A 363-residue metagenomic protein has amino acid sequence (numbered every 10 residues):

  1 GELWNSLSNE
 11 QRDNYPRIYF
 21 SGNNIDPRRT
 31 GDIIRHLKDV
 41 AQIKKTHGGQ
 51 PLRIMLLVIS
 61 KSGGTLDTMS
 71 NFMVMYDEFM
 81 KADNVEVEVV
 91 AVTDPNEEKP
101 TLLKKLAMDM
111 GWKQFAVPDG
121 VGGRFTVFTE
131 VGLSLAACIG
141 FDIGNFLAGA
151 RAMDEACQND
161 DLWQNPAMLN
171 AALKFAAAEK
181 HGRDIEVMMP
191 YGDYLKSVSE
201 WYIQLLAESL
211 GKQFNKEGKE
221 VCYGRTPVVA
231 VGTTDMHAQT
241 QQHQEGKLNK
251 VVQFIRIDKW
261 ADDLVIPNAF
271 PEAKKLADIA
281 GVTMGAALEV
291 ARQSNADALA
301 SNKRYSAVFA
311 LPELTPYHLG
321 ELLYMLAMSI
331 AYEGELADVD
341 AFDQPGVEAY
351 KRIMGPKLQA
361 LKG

Functional and structural regions predicted by a protein language model:
G1-D160, H181, P356: Glycine-rich phosphate-binding loops that contact phosphosugars or nucleotide phosphates
G1-E2, R124-G132, S199, T234-D235 (+1 more regions): Conserved phosphate/anionic-ligand binding catalytic regions in large, soluble enzymes, centered on
E2, R29, I139-L147, E155-R292: Acidic catalytic cores of enzymes that act on phosphate-bearing nucleotides/polynucleotides
Y19-S21, L57, V90-V92, K113-F115 (+4 more regions): Hydrophobic/aromatic beta-strand patches that form the interior of the parallel beta-sheet core in alpha/beta enzyme
D26-R29, G64-D67, E97-L102, G123-R124 (+5 more regions): Flexible loop/turn segments at secondary-structure boundaries
K113-G120, G224, L276-A280, D338-V339: Short beta-alpha connecting loops at secondary-structure transitions that line or flank enzyme active sites
L336-G363: C-terminal amphipathic alpha-helical interaction region
